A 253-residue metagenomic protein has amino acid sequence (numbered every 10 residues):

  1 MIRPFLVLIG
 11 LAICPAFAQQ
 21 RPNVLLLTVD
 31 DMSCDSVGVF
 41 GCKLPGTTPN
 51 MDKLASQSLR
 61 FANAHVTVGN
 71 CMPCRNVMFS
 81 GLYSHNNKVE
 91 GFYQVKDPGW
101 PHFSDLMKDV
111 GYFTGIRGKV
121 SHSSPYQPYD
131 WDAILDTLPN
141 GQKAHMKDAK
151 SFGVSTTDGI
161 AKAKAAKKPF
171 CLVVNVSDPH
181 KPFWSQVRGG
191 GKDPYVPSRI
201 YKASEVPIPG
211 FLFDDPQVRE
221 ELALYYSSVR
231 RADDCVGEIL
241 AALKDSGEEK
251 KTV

Functional and structural regions predicted by a protein language model:
I2-R3, P15-V253: Formylglycine-dependent sulfatase
F5-G10: Sec-dependent signal peptide hydrophobic core
